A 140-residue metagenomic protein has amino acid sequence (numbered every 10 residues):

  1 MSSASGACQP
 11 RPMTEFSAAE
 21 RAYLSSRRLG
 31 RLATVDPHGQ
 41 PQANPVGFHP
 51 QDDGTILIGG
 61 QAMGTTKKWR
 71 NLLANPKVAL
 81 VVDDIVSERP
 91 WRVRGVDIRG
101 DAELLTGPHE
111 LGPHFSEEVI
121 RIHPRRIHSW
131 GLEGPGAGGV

Functional and structural regions predicted by a protein language model:
S2-R11, P90-V93, D97, E103-V140: C-terminal edge-of-domain segments
G6-R31: Short, basic/aromatic recognition patches
L24, N71-L72, I122: A generic structural signal for nonpolar/aromatic side chains embedded in well-ordered alpha-helices
S25-R27, Q40-Q42, G95, P113-F115: Short solvent-exposed loop/turn micro-motifs enriched in small/polar/acidic residues
R27-M63, L80: Short beta-strand segments
Q51-D52, T65-K68, G138-G139: A short local loop/turn or secondary-structure capping micro-motif enriched for an aromatic residue
I56, A62-E118: Short, structured beta-strand-loop surface elements
Q61-G64, P124-R126: Secondary-structure transition/turn motif
